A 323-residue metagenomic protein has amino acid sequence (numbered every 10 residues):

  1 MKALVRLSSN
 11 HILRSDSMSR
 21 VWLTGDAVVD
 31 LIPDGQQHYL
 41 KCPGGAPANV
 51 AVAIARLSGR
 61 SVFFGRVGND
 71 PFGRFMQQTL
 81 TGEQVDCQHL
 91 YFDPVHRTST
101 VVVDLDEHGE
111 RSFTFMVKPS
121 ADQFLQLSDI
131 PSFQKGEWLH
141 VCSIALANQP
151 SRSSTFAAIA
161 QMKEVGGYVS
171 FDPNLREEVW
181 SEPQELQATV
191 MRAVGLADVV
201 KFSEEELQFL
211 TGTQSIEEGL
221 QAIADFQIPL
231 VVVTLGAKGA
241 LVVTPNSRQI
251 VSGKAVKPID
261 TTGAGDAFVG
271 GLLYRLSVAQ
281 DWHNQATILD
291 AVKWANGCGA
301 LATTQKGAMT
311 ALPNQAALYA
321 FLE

Functional and structural regions predicted by a protein language model:
M1-D86: Glycine-rich phosphate/adenosyl-contacting loop at the front of the ribokinase-like
A3-L7, H11-W22, T79-G82, C87 (+2 more regions): Ribokinase/PfkB-type carbohydrate-kinase core domain
L4-R20, A160-Q161, I216-E323: Conserved phosphate-binding/catalytic region of the ribokinase-like
V29, P33, N69, L175-E177 (+3 more regions): Short, glycine/acidic-enriched loop or turn micro-motifs at the edges of active sites
V29-D30, Q208, M309: Nucleotide phosphate-binding site architecture
H38-G45, P71, Q184, A188 (+4 more regions): Residues at secondary-structure transition points
H89-T98: A short, structured active-site edge motif that brings together acidic residues
S99, S143-A147, G299, A308: Glycine-rich phosphate/pyrophosphate-binding beta-alpha loops
